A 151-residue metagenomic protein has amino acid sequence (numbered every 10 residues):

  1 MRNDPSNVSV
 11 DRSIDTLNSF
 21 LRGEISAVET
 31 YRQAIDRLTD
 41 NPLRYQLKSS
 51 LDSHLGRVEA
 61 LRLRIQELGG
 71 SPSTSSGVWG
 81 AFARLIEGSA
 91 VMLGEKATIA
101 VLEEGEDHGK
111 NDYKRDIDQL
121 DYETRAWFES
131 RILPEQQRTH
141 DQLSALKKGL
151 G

Functional and structural regions predicted by a protein language model:
R2, E59-K110: Carboxylate-rich helix-loop segments that flank metal/cofactor sites and access channels in metalloenzymes
R2-I14, L68, A90-M92, K148-G151: Membrane-interacting alpha-helical segments
D4-L38, K96-Q119: Alpha-helical bundle segments that constitute or directly flank the non-heme di-iron/ferroxidase center
R12-F20, D40-E59, E95-I99, T124-Q137: Alpha-helical scaffold segments that form or flank carboxylate-/histidine-based iron centers
I25-R32, L55, E59-R62, K110 (+3 more regions): Structural signal for well-ordered, non-membrane alpha-helices
R32, D36-L43, G70, D118-Y122 (+1 more regions): Short, flexible helix-adjacent loops and helix caps
P42-V78, Q142-K147: Conserved alpha-helical segments that form or flank metal/cofactor-binding pockets of metalloenzymes
G105-G151: Preference for long, well-ordered alpha-helical segments
